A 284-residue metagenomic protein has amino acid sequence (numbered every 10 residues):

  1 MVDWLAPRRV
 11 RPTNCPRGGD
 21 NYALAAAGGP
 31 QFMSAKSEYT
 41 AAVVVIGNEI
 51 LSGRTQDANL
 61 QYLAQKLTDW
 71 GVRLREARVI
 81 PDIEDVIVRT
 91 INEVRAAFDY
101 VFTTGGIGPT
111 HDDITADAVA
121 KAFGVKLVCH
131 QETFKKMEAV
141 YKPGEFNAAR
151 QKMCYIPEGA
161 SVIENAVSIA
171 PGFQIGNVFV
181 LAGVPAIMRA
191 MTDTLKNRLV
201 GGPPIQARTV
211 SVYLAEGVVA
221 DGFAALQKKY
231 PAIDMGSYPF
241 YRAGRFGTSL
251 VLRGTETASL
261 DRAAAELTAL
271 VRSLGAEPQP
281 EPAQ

Functional and structural regions predicted by a protein language model:
I46-N48, T103-H111, G183, R253-T255: Glycine-rich beta-strand-to-loop/alpha-helix junction loops that act as flexible
I50-L60: Glycine- and acidic-residue-enriched helix-capping/strand-helix junction motifs
Q61-I114, V119-K121: N-terminal small/polar loop signature for handling phosphorylated ligands or for N-terminal nucleophile
R89, D113-G202: Proline/glycine-rich low-complexity loops and linkers
N177-L270: An accessory alpha-helical subdomain
V271-Q284: Conserved short beta-strand edge segments in small beta-sheet-based binding/regulatory domains
